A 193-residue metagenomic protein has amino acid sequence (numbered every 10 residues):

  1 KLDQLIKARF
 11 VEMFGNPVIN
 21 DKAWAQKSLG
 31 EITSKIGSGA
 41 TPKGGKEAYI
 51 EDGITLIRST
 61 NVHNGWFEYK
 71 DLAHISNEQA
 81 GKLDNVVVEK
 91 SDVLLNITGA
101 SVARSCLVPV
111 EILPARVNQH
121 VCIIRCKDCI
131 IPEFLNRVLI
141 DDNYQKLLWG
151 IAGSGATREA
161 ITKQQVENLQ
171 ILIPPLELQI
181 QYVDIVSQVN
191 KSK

Functional and structural regions predicted by a protein language model:
K1-A40, N168, L172-K193: Non-catalytic DNA-recognition/assembly elements of restriction-modification systems
K22-G65, Q79-L83: Low-complexity, Lys/Gly-biased intrinsically disordered segments
A40, H63-H74, V93-N96, A100-V117 (+3 more regions): Short, ligand-facing micro-motifs at secondary-structure edges
K46-A48, T55, V138-I171: Specificity-determining recognition surfaces
K46-I54, W66-N77, N85-E89, C106-N118 (+2 more regions): Short, surface-exposed loop/turn microsegments at beta-strand edges and helix-strand junctions
R58-S59, T98, C126: A secondary-structure boundary/capping signal
P114-C122, P132-E133, G153-I180: A short glycine-rich beta-alpha junction/loop motif
